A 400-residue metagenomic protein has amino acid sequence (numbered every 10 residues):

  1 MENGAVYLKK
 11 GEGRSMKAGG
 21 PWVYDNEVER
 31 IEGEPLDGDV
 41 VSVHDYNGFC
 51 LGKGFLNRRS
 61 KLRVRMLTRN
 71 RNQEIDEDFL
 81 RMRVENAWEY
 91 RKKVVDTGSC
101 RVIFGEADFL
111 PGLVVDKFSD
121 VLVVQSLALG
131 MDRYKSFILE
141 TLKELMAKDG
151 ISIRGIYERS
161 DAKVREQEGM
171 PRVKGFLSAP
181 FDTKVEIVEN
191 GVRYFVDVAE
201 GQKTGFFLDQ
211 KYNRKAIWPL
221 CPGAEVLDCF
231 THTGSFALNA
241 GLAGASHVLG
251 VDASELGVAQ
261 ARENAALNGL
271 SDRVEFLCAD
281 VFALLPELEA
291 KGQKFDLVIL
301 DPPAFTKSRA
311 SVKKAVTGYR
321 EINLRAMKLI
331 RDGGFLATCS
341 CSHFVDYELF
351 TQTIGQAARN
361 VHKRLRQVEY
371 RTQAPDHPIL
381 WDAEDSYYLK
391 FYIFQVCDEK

Functional and structural regions predicted by a protein language model:
M1-S119: Non-catalytic accessory regions of SAM-dependent methyltransferases
I103-D116, K135-F206: Non-catalytic substrate-recognition/targeting regions of SAM-dependent transferases
G223-H232: Conserved class I S-adenosyl-L-methionine
T233-S246: Conserved SAM-binding loop of SAM-dependent methyltransferases across substrates and taxa, primarily the Class I
H247-D252: Conserved SAM-binding motif I beta-strand of class I
L256-I299: S-adenosyl-L-methionine
V281-R359, R371: S-adenosylmethionine
F335-K400: C-terminal catalytic and target-recognition region of SAM-dependent MTase-like enzymes, primarily methyltransferases
